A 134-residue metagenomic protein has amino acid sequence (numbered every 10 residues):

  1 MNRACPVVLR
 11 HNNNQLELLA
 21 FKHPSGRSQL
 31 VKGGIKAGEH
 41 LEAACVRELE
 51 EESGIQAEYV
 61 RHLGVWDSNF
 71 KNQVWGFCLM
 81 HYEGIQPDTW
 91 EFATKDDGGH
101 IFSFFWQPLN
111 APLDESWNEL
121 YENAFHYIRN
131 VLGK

Functional and structural regions predicted by a protein language model:
M1-L18: Conserved N-terminal beta-strand and adjoining loop/helix that marks the start of the Nudix/MutT-like hydrolase domain
N2, G26, V74-G76, H100: Residues that flank catalytic or metal-binding motifs in active/ligand-binding sites
V8-L9, A20, M80, W106: Conserved hydrophobic "DFG−1" position in protein kinase catalytic cores
N13-Q15, S25-R27, K36, K71 (+1 more regions): Short, charged/polar surface micro-motifs in flexible loops or helix N-caps
Q15-E51, I55: Conserved Nudix-box catalytic region and its N-terminal flanking loop in Nudix hydrolases and closely related
I55-G64: A short coil-to-beta-strand element that immediately follows conserved catalytic motifs
S68-K95, F102-A111, L120-K134: Active-site-adjacent beta-strand/loop module that shapes the phosphate/pyrophosphate-binding cleft
